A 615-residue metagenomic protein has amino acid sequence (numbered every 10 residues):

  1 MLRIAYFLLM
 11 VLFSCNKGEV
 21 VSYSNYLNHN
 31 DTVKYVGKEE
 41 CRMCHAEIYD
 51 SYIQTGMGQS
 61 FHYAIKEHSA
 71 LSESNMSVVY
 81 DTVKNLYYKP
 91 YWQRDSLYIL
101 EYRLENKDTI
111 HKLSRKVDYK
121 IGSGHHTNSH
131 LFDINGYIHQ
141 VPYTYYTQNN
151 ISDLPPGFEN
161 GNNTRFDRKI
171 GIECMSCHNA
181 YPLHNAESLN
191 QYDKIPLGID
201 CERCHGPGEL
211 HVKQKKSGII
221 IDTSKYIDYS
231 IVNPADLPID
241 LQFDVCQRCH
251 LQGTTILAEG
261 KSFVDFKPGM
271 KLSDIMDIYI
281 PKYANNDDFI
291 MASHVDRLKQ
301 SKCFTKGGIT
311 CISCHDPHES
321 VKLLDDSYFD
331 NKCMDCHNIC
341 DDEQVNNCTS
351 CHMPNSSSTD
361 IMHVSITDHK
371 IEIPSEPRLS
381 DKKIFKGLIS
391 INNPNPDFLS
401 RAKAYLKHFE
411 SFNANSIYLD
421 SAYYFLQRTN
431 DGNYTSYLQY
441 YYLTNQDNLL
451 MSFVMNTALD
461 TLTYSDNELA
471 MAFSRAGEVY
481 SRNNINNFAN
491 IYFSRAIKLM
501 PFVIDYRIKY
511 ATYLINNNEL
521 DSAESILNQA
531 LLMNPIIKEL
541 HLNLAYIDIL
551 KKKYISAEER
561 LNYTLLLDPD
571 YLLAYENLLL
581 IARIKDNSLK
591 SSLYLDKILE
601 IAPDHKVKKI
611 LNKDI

Functional and structural regions predicted by a protein language model:
E19-N25, H29, E39, E47-S123 (+4 more regions): Primarily the internal scaffold of c-type cytochrome electron-transfer domains, especially repeated/multiheme c-type
K403, Q439-Y440, E478, T512 (+2 more regions): Residue-level recognition of tetratricopeptide repeat
K407, L443-T444, R482, N516-N517 (+2 more regions): Register position in tetratricopeptide repeats
A422, L450-M451, A489, A523 (+2 more regions): Single-residue signature of alpha-solenoid repeat helices
Y424-Q427, L459-D460, Y464, S494-K498 (+3 more regions): Conserved structural position within tetratricopeptide repeats
N433-S436, A472, Y506, L540 (+2 more regions): TPR alpha-solenoid repeat register
R475, K509, N543, N577 (+1 more regions): Canonical tetratricopeptide repeat
E576-I615: Terminal, low-structured helical/coil segments at or just beyond the last alpha-helical repeat
